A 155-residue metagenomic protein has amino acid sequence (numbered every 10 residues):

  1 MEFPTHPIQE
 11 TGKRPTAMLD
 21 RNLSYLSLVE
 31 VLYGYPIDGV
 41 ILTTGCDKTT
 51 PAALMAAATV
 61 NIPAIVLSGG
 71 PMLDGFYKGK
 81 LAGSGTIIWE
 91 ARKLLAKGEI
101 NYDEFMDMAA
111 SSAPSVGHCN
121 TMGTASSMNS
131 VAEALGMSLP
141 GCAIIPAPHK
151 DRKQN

Functional and structural regions predicted by a protein language model:
M1-L19: Anionic-ligand anchoring segments at beta-strand to alpha-helix junctions in alpha/beta enzyme folds, i.e., glycine
M18-N155: Active-site cavity-forming subdomains of large catalytic enzyme subunits
